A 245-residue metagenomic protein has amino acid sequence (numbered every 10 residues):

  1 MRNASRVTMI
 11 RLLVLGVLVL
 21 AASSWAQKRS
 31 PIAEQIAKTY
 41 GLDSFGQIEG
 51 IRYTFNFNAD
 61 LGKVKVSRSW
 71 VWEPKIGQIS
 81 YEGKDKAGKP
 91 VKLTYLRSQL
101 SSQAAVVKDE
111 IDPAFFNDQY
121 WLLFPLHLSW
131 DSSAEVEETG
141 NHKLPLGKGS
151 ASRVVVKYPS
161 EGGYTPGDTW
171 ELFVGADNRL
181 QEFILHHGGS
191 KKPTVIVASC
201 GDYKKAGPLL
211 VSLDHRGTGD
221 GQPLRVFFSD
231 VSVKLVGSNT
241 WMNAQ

Functional and structural regions predicted by a protein language model:
M1-M9: N-terminal secretory signal peptides that target proteins for export/translocation
S5, E49-R52, W130-S132, G207: Solvent-exposed, flexible loop/coil residues
R6, S23-S24: Short stretches within intrinsically disordered, low-complexity N-terminal or propeptide regions
R11-A21: Bacterial N-terminal signal peptides
W25-E34, Y95-D168, G188-K192, A244-Q245: Flexible, processing/modification-adjacent segments and terminal tails in exported/periplasmic/extracellular proteins
S30-V106, A134-G140: N-terminal mature ectodomain segment of secretory-pathway/periplasmic proteins
F45, W70-P74, W121-L122, W170 (+2 more regions): Tryptophan-centric aromatic hotspots in well-structured domains and transmembrane helices
K148-A244: Gly/Pro-enriched, hydrophobic low-complexity segments that function as extracytoplasmic propeptides/linkers
